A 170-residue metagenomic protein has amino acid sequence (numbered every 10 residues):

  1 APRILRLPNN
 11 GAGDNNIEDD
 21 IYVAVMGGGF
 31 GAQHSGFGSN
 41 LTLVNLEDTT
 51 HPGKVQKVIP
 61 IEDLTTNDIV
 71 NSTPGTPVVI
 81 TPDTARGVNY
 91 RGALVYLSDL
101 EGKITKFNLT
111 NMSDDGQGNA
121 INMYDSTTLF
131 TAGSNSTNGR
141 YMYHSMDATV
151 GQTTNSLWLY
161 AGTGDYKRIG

Functional and structural regions predicted by a protein language model:
A1-G170: Beta-propeller fold recognition
